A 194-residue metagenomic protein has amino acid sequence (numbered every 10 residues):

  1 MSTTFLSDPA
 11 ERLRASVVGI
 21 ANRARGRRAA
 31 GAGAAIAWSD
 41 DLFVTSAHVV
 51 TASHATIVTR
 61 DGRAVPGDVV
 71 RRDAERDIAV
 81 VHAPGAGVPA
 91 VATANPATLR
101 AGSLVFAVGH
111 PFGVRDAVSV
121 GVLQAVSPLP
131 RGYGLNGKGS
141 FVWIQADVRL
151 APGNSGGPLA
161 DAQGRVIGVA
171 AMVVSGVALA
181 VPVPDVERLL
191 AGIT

Functional and structural regions predicted by a protein language model:
M1-P9, V17-S46, R63-P66, V118 (+2 more regions): A conserved glycine-rich beta-strand in the N-terminal activation segment of trypsin-fold
D8-P9, D68-V70, P84-R115, L189-G192: Active-site substrate-binding loop(s) of clan PA
R14-I20, A79-A92, A117-I193: Active-site region of chymotrypsin-like
I20, H54-D61, V105-G109: Short conserved beta-strand and strand-loop elements enriched in small hydrophobics with frequent Asp/Gly
R23, S46-H48, H110-P111, A171-M172: Short, surface-exposed secondary-structure boundary micro-motifs
I36-W38, V50, D68-V70, Q124 (+1 more regions): Conserved positions in beta-strands of structured domains
W38, V50-T51, T93, L99 (+1 more regions): Short, well-ordered loop/turn sites that connect or cap secondary structure elements
L42, S103-L104, R165: Structural motif
